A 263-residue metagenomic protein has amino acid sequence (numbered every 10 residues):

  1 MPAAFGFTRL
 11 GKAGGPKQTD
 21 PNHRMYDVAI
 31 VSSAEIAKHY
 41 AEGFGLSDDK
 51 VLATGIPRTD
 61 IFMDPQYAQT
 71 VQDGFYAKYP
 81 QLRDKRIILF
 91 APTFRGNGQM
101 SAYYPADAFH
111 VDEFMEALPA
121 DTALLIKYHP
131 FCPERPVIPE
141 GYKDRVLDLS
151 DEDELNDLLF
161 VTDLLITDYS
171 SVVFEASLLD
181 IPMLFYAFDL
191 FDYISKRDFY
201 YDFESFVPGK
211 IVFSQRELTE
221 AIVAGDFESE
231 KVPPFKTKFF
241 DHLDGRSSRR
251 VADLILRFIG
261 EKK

Functional and structural regions predicted by a protein language model:
M1-P65: Active-site and donor-binding regions of nucleotide-sugar-utilizing enzymes
T19, V111, L155: Acidic, amphipathic alpha-helical patches
D27-S33, L124-L125, L165-I166: A short beta-strand/loop micro-motif in the catalytic core of glycosyltransferases that engages the nucleotide-sugar
S32-E35, Y128-P130, Y169, S214: Helix N-cap/beta->alpha junction signal
R58-I138, V212: Conserved catalytic-core segment of nucleotide-activated headgroup transferases in glycan assembly
L125, P130-F174: Donor nucleotide-activated moiety binding/catalytic core segment of transferases that use nucleotide-activated donors
P139, S171-F239: Catalytic binding pocket for nucleotide-activated donors in carbohydrate/polymer assembly enzymes
D244-K263: C-terminal alpha-helical cap of glycosyltransferases
